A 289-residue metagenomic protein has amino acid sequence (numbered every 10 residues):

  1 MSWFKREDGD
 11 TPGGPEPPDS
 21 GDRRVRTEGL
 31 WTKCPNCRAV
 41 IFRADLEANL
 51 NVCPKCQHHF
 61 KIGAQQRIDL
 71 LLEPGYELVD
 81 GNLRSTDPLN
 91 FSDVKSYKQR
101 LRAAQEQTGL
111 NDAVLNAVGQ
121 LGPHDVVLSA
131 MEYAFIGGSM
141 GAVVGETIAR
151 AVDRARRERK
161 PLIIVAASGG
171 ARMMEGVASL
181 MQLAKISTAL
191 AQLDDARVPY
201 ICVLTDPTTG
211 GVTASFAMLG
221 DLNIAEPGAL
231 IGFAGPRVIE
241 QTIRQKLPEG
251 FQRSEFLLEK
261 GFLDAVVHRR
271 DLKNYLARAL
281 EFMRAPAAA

Functional and structural regions predicted by a protein language model:
M1-L110, V118-L121, A279-A289: Intrinsically disordered, low-complexity segments enriched in small/flexible residues
S2, A39, A44, H58-F60 (+24 more regions): Flexible, active-site-adjacent loop/turn segments at secondary-structure boundaries
R26-W31, F91-D93, D125-S129, R159-A166 (+2 more regions): Short amphipathic alpha-helical segments, especially helix-boundary/capping motifs
L30-K33, V52, A64, V144-A151 (+4 more regions): General structural feature for long, well-ordered alpha-helical segments within catalytic domains of soluble enzymes
I41-A44, R154, N223, D264: Histidine kinase transmitter module recognition
L115-D194, I201: Cleft-lining beta-strand/loop regions that shape enzyme active-site pockets
G169-A287: Conserved catalytic cores of soluble enzyme domains, especially glycine-rich substrate-binding beta-alpha loops
